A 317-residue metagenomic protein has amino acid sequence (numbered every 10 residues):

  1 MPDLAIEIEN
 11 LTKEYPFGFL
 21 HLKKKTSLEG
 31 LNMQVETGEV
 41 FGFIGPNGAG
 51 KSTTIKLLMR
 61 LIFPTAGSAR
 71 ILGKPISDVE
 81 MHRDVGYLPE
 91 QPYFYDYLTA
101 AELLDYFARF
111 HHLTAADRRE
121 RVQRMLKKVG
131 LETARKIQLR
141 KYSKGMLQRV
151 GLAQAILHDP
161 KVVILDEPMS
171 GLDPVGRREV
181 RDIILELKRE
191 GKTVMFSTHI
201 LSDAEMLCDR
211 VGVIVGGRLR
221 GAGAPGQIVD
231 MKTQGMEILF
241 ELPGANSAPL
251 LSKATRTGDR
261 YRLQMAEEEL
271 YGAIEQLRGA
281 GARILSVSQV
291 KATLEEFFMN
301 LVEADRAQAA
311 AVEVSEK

Functional and structural regions predicted by a protein language model:
M1-D3, V314-K317: Short, Lys/Arg-enriched, disordered terminal segments
D3-I6, K13-V215, G221: ABC transporter nucleotide-binding domains
E80, K232-T233: Short, flexible helix/strand-to-coil boundary loops that buttress conserved ligand/catalytic motifs in alpha/beta
T99, T114, A224, A266-E269 (+1 more regions): Short loop/turn segments at beta->alpha junctions
G226-M231: Short acidic-hydrophobic catalytic motif
Q234-D305: Short, charged/small-residue-rich alpha-helical element at the C-terminal edge of ABC transporter nucleotide-binding
R306-E316: Short, charged, intrinsically disordered terminal tails
